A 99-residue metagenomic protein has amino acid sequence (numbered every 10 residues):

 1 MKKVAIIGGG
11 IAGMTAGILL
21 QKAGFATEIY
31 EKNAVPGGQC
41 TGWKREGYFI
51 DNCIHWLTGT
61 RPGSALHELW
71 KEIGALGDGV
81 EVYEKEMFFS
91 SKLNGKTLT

Functional and structural regions predicted by a protein language model:
K2-T99: N-terminal glycine-rich phosphate/pyrophosphate-binding loop and immediately adjacent elements
